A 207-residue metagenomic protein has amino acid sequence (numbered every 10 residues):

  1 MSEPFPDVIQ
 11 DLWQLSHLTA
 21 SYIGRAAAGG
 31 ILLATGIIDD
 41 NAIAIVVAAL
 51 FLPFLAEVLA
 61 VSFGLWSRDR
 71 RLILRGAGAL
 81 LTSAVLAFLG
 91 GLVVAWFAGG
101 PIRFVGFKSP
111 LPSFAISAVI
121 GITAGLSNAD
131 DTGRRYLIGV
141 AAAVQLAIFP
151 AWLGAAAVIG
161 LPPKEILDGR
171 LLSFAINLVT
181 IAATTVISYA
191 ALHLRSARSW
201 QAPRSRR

Functional and structural regions predicted by a protein language model:
M1-D7, P101-F104: Short N-terminal secondary-structure initiator segments
E3-L18, S67: Cytosolic juxtamembrane amphipathic/interface segments immediately preceding and feeding into a transmembrane helix
V8, D69, I73, A77 (+2 more regions): Hydrophobic alpha-helical segments of integral membrane proteins, encompassing both true transmembrane helices
V8-Q10, V58-R71, T123-T132: C-terminal ends of transmembrane helices
D11, A34, V186, A190: Alpha-helical scaffold segments in soluble metabolic enzymes
D11-Y22, V46, V105-L111, G139-V140: Short, amphipathic, aromatic/basic-enriched membrane-interface segments that mark the entry/exit of transmembrane
S16-L74, G78-L92: Core alpha-helical transmembrane segments of integral membrane proteins
V85-R207: Generic detector of multi-pass transmembrane helix bundles and their immediately adjacent loops in polytopic membrane
